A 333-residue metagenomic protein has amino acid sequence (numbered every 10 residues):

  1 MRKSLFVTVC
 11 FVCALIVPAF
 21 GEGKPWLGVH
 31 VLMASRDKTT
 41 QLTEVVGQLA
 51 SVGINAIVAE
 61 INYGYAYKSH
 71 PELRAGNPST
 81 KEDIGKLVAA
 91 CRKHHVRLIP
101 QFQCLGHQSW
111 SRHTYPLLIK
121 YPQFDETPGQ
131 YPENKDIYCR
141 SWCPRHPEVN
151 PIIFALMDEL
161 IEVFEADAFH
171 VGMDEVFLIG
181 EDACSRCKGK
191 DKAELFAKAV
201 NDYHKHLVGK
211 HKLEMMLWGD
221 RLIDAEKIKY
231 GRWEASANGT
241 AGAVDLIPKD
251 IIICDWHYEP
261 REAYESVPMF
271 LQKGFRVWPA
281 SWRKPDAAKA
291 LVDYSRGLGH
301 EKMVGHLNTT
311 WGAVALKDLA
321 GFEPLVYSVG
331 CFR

Functional and structural regions predicted by a protein language model:
M1-S4: Positively charged n-region of N-terminal signal peptides that target proteins for export
V7-I16: Bacterial N-terminal signal peptides
E22-G28, K38-T43, G47, K86-A89 (+7 more regions): Substrate-binding groove of N-acetylhexosamine-processing glycoside hydrolases
A50-D83: Aromatic-lined carbohydrate-binding/catalytic grooves of carbohydrate-active enzymes
Y65-S69, S109-S111, L178-A183: Short acidic/His/Gly/Ser-rich catalytic and metal-binding motifs that mark active-site loops of diverse hydrolases
L87-Q101, L105-H107: Hydrophobic or amphipathic alpha-helical targeting/insertion segments
L105-E159: Active-site-adjacent "subsite" loops/lids of carbohydrate-active enzymes
